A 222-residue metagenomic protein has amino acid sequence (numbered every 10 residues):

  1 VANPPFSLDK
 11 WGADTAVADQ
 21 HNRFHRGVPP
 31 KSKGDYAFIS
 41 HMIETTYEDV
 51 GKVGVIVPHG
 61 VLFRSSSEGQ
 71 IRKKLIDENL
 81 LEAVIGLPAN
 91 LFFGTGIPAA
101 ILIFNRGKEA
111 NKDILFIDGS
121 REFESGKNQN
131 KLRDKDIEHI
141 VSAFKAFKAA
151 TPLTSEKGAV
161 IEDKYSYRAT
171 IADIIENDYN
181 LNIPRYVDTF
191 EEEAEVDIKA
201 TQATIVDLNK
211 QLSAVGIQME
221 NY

Functional and structural regions predicted by a protein language model:
V1-Y222: A conserved structural/catalytic subdomain of Rossmann-like adenosyl-cofactor enzymes
